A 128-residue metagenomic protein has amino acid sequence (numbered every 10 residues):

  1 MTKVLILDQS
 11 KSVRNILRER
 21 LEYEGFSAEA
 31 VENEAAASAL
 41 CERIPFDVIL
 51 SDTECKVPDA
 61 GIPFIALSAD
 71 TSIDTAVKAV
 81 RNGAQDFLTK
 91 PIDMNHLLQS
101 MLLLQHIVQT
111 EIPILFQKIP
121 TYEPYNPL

Functional and structural regions predicted by a protein language model:
K11-E29: Two-component/phosphorelay signaling modules centered on CheY-like receiver
G25-E34, L40: Short hydrophobic/Thr-rich beta-strand motif most characteristic of the beta2 strand and flanking loop of CheY-like
I44-C55: Active-site beta3 strand of CheY-like receiver
I92-M101: C-terminal output helix
L102-L115: The C-terminal output helix
F116-L128: AAA+ ATPase active-site-proximal loops
